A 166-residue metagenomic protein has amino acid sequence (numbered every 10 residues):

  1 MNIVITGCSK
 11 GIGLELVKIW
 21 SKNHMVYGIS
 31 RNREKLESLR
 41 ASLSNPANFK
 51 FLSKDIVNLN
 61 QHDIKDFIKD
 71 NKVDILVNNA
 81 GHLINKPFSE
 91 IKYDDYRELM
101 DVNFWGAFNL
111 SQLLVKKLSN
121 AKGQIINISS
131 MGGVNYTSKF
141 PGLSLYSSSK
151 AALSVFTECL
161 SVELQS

Functional and structural regions predicted by a protein language model:
S9-K10: Conserved glycine-rich cofactor-binding loop
N23-E37: Conserved glycine-rich Rossmann-like NAD(P)H-binding loop of the short-chain dehydrogenase/reductase
N79-I84: Conserved NAD(P)H cofactor-binding loop of Rossmann-fold oxidoreductase domains
P87-F88, D95-R97: Substrate-binding pocket helix/loop in short-chain dehydrogenase/reductase
S111, Y146-S149: Active-site helix of classical SDR
K116, V162-E163: Alpha-helical segment proximal to the catalytic Tyr-Lys
S130: Residue(s) in the substrate-gating loop at a strand-loop-helix junction that position the organic substrate next
